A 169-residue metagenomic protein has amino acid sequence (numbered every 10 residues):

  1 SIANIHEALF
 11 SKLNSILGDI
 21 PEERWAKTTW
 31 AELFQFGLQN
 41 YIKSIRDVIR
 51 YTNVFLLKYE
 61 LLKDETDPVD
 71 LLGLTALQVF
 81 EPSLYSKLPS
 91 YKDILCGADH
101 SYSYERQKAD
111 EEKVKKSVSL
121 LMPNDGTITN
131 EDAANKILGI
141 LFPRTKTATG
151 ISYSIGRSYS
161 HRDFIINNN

Functional and structural regions predicted by a protein language model:
S1-N169: The feature marks long, low-complexity, polar/acidic/proline-rich intrinsically disordered regions embedded in large
